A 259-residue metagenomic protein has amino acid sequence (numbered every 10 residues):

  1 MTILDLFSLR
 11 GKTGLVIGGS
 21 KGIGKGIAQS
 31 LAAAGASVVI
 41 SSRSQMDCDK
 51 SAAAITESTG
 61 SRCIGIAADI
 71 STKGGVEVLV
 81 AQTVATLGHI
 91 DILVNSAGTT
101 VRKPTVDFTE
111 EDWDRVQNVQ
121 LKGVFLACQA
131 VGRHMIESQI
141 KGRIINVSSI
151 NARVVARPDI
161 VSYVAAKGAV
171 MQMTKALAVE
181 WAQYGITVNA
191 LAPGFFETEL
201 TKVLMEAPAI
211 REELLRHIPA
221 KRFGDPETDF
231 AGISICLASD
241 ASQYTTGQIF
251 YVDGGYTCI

Functional and structural regions predicted by a protein language model:
T2-D5, T246-I259: Short C-terminal tail/terminal secondary-structure segment of NAD(P)H-dependent dehydrogenase/reductase domains
S20-G22, S44: Conserved glycine-rich cofactor-binding loop
V94, A182-T187, T245-G247: Short, small/polar-rich loop/turn modules that mediate ligand/substrate recognition or access, typified
P104-T105, T109-Q117, L214: Substrate-binding pocket helix/loop in short-chain dehydrogenase/reductase
C128, A166, T174: Active-site helix of classical SDR
R133, V179-Q183, Q243: Alpha-helical segment proximal to the catalytic Tyr-Lys
S149: Residue(s) in the substrate-gating loop at a strand-loop-helix junction that position the organic substrate next
